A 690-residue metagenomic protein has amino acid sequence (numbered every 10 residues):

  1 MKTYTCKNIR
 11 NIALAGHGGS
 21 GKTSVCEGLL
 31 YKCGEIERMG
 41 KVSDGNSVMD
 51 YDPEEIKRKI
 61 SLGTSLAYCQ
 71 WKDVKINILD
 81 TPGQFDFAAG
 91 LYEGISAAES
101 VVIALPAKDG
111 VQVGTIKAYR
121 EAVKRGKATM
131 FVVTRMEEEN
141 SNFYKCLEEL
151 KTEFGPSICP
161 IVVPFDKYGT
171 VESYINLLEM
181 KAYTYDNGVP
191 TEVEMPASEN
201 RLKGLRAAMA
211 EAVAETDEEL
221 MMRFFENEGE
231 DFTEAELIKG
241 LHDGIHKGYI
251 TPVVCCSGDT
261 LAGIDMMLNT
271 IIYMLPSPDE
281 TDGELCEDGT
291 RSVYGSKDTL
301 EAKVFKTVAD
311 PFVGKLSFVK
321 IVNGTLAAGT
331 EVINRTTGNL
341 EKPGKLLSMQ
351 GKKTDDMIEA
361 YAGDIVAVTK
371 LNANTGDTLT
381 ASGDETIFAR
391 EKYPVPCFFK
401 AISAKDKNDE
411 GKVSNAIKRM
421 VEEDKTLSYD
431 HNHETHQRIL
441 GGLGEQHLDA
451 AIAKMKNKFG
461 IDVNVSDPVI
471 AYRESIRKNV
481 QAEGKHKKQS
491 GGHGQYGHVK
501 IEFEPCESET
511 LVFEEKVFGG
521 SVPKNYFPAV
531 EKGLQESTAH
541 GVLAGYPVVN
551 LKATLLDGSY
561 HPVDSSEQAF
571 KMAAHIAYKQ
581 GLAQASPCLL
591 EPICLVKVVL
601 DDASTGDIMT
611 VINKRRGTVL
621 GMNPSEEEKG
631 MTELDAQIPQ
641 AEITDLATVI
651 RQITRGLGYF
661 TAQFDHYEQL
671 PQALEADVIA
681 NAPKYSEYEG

Functional and structural regions predicted by a protein language model:
M1-G690: Structural and coupling elements of P-loop NTPases
